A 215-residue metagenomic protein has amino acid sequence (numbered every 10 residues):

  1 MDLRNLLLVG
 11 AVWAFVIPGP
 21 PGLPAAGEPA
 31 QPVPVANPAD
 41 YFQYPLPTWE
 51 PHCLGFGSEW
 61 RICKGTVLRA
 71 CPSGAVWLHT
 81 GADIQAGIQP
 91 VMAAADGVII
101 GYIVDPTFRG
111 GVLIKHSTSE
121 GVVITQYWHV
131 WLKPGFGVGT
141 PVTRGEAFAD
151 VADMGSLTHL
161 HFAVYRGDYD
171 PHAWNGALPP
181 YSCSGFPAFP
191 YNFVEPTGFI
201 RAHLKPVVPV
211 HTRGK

Functional and structural regions predicted by a protein language model:
M1-L7: Bacterial N-terminal signal peptides that target proteins for export
L8-V12: Hydrophobic helical h-region of N-terminal Sec-dependent signal peptides in bacterial secretory/periplasmic proteins
V16-G22: C-terminal segment of classical bacterial N-terminal signal peptides
G22-G110, T143-R144, P190-K215: Surface-exposed, glycine-biased beta-strand/turn segments
D83-A86, L132-F136: Short alpha-helix capping/helix-loop boundary micro-motifs
A86, G101, H129, D150-D153: A residue-level detector for short acidic-glycine micro-motifs
A94-P134, L157-R166: Zn2+-dependent peptidoglycan hydrolase active-site motif and core
T140-G214: Conserved, short, structured surface segments that act as functional micro-motifs
